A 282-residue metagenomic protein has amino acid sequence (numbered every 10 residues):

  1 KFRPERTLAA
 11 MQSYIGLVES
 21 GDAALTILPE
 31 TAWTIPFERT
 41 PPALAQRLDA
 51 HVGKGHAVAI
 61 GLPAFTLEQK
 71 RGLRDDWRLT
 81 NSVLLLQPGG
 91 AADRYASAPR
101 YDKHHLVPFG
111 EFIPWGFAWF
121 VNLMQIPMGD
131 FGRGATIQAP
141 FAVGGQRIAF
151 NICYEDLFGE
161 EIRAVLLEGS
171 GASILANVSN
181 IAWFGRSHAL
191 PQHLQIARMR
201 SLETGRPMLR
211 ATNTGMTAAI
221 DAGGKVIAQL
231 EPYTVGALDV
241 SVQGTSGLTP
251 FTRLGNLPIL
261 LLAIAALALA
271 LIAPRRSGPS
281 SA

Functional and structural regions predicted by a protein language model:
K1-A282: Enzyme catalytic cores with a strong preference for nitrogen-chemistry domains
